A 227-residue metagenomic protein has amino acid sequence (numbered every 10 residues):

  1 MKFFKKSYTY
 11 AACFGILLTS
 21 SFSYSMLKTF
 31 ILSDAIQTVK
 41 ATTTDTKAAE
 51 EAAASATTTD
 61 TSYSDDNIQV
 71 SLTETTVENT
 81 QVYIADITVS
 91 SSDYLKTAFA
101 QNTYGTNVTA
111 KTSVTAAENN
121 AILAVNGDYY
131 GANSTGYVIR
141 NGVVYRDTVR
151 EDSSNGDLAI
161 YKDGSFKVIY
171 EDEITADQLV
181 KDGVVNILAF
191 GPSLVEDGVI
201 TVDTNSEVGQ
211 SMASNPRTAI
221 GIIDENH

Functional and structural regions predicted by a protein language model:
K2-D157, K167-V168: Zymogen propeptides
F99, A117-A121, V125-D128, S134-H227: Aspartyl protease catalytic domain
